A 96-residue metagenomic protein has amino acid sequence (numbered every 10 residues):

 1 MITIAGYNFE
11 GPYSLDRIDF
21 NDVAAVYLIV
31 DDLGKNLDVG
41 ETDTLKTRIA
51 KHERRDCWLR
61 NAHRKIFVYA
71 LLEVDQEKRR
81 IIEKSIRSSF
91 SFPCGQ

Functional and structural regions predicted by a protein language model:
M1-D43, T47, V74-S88: GIY-YIG nuclease catalytic motif and its immediate N-terminal context
K46-R54: Short active-site loop/helix that positions an aromatic residue
R54, R60-R64, V68-Q76, R80: Basic nucleic-acid-binding interfaces
F92-Q96: Coupling/hinge elements of helicase-like and P-loop NTPase modules
